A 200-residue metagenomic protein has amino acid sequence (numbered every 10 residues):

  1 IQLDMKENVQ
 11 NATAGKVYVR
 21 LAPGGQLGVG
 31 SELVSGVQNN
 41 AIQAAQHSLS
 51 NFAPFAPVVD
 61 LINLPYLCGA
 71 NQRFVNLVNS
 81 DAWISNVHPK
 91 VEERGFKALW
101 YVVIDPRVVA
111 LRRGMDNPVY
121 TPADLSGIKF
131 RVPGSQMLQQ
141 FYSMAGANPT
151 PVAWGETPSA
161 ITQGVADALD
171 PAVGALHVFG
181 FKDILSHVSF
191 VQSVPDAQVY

Functional and structural regions predicted by a protein language model:
I1-F74, V91-E93, K97-Y200: N-terminal secretory/targeting leader peptides
L77-G95: Hinge/lid segment of periplasmic solute-binding proteins
